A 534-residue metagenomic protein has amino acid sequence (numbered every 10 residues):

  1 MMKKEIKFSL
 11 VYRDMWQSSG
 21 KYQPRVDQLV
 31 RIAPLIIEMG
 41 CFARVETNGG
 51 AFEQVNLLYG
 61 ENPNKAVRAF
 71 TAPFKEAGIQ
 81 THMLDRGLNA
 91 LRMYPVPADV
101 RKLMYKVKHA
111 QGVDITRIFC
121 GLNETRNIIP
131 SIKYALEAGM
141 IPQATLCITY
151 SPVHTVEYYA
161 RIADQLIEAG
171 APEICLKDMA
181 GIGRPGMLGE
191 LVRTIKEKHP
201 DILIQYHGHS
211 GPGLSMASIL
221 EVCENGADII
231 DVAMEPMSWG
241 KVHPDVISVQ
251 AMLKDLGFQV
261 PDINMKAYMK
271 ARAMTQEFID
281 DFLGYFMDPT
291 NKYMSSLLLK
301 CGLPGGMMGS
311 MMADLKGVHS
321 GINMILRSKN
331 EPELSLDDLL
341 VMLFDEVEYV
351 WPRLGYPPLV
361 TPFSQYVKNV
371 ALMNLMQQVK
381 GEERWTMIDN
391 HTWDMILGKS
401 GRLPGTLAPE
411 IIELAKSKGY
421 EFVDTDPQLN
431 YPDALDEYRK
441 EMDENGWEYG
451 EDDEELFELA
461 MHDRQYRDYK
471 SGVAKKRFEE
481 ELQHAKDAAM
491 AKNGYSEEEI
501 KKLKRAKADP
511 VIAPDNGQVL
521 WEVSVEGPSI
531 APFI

Functional and structural regions predicted by a protein language model:
M1-S19, V67-A72: N-terminal amphipathic alpha-helix/helix-capping segment at the start of soluble metabolic enzymes
K3-I6, C41-A43, K75-T81, G112-I115 (+4 more regions): Short, well-ordered coil/turn segments that N-cap beta-strands
M15, I118, I174, G226 (+2 more regions): Conserved, mostly hydrophobic/aromatic
P34, R44, G49-D164, G181-R184: Active-site beta->alpha loop and helix N-cap motifs at the rims of alpha/beta catalytic domains
I37-V55, Y293-L298, G302-I534: Terminal or standalone catalytic/regulatory effector modules within metabolic enzymes and repeat proteins
I118, D178, N225-P244: Glycine-rich phosphate-binding active-site loops on the catalytic face of alpha/beta enzymes
H154-L166, P212-D228: Catalytic cores of alpha/beta
S238-I263: C-terminal helical cap(s) of enzyme catalytic domains, especially alpha/beta-barrels
